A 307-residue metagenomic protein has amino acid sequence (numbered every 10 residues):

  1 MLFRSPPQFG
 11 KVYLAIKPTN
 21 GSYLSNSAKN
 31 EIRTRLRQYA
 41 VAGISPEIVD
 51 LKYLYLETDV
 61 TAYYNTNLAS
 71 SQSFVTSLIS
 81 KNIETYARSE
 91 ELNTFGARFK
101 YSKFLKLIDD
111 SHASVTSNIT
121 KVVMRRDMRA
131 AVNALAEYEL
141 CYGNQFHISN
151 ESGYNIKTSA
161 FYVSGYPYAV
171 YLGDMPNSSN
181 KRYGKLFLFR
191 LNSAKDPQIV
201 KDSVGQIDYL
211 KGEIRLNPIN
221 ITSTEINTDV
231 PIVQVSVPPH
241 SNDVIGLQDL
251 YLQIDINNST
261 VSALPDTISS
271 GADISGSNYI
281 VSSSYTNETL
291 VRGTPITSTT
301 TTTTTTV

Functional and structural regions predicted by a protein language model:
M1-E91, F95: Carbohydrate-recognition loop of C-type lectin domains
K17, R182-Y183, A194-V307: Surface-exposed interaction regions enriched in Ser/Thr/Asp/Glu that occur as long low-complexity tracts or repetitive
P18-G21, Y63-N67, R129, Q145-H147 (+2 more regions): Short, glycine-/Ser/Thr-/acidic-enriched flexible segments
G21-L24, T66-S70, D110, S114-T116 (+2 more regions): Short beta-strands and strand-coil junctions in structured, solvent-facing domains, enriched
F74-S164: An aromatic-glycine-centered, glycine-rich loop/turn in mixed alpha/beta architecture
Y154-I199: Structural flexibility/helix-modulation signal
